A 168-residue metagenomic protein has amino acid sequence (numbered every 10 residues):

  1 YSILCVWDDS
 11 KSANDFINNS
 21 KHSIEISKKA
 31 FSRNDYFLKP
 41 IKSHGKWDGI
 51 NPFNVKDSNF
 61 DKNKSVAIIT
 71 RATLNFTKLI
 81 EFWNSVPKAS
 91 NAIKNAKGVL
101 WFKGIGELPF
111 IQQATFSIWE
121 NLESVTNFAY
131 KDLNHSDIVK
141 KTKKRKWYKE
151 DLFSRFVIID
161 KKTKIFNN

Functional and structural regions predicted by a protein language model:
Y1, D8-N18, K28-A114, S124-L133 (+1 more regions): Short S/T/G/P-rich N-terminal loop/turn motif that feeds into the first structured element of a domain
C5-V6, I118: A short, hydrophobic, proline-anchored segment that marks a local hinge/packing element in signaling and regulatory
K21-I24, H135-D137: Compact nucleic-acid interaction/catalytic patches
S27-K28, K144: Tandem-repeat/low-complexity and Cys-motif detector
N127, N134-K149: Extended hydrophobic/aromatic segments used for targeting, binding, or gating
